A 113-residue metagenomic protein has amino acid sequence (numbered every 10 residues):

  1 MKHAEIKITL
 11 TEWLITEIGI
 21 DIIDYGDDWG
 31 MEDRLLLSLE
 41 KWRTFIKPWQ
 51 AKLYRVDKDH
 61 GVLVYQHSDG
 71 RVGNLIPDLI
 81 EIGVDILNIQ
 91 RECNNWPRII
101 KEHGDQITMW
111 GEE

Functional and structural regions predicted by a protein language model:
M1-E113: Active-site loop segments of alpha/beta catalytic cores
